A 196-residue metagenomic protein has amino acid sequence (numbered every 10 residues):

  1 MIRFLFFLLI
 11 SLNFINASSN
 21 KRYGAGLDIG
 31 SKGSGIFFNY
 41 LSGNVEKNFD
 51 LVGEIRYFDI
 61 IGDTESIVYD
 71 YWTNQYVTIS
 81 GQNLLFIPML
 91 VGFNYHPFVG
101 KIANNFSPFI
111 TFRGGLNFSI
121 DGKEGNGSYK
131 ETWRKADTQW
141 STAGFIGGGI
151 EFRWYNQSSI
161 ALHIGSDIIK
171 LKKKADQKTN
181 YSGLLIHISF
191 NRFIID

Functional and structural regions predicted by a protein language model:
N16-D59, E65, S189-D196: Short glycine/proline- and aromatic-enriched beta-strand/turn motifs that initiate or cap beta-hairpins
A17-K21, V45-F49, F98-S107, W154-I160 (+1 more regions): Short loop/turn motifs that connect adjacent beta-strands in outer-membrane beta-barrel proteins
R22, K32-S34, I60-T64, G100 (+2 more regions): Sequence/structural signature of outer-membrane beta-barrel proteins
Y23-G26, N74-G81, K130-A136, L171-K178: Extracellular loop and loop/strand-boundary signature of outer-membrane beta-barrel proteins
Y23-L27, F38, L51-I55, V91 (+4 more regions): Membrane-embedded beta-strand positions of outer-membrane beta-barrel proteins
D28-K32, G81-F86, I102, A136-A143 (+1 more regions): Short sequence motifs at beta-strands and strand-loop junctions characteristic of Gram-negative outer-membrane
G43-Y129: Gram-negative (and chloroplast) outer-membrane scaffold detector with strong preference for beta-barrel transmembrane
L90, N180-D196: Outer-membrane beta-barrel "beta-signal"
